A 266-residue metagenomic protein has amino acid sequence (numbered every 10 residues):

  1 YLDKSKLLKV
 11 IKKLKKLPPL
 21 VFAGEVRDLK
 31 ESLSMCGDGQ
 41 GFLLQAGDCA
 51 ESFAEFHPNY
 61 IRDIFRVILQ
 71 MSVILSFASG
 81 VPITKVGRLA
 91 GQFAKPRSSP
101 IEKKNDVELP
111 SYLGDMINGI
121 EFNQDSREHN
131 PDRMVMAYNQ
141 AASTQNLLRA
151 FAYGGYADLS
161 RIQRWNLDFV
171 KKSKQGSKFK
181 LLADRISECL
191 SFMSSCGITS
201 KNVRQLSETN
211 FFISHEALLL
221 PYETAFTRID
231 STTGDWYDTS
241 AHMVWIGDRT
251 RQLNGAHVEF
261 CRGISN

Functional and structural regions predicted by a protein language model:
Y1-F42: N-terminal basic/disordered segments at the start of proteins
Q40, A50-E51, F56-S265: Active-site-facing alpha/beta catalytic cores
Q45: N-terminal substrate-binding region of glycoside hydrolase catalytic domains
